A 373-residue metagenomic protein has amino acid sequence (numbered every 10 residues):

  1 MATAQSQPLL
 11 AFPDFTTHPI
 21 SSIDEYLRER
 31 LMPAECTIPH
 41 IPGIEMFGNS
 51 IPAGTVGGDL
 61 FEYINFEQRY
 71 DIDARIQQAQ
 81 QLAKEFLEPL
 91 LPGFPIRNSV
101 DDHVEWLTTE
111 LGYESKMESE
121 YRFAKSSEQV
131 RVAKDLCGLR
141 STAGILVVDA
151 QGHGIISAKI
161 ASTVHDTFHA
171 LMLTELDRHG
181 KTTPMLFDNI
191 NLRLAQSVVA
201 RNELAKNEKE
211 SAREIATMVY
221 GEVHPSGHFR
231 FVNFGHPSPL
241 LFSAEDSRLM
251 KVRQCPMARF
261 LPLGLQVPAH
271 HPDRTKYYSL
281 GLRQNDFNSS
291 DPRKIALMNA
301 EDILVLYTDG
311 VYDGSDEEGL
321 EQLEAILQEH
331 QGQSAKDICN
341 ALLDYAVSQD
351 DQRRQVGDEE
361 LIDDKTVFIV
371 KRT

Functional and structural regions predicted by a protein language model:
A2-P42, I51-L146, A150-I156, H165-T373: Conserved subregion of the PPM/PP2C metallophosphatase catalytic domain
E45-F47: Conserved N-terminal boundary motif of the eukaryotic protein kinase catalytic domain
I160: Catalytic-loop motifs flanking and including active-site residues across diverse enzymes
